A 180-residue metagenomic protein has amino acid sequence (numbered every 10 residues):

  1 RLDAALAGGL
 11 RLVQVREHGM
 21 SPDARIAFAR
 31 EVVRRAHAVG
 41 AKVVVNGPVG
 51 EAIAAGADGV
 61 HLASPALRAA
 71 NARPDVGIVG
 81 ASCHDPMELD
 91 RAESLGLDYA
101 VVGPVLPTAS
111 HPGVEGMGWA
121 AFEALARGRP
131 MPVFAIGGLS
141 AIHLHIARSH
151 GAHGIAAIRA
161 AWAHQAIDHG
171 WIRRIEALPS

Functional and structural regions predicted by a protein language model:
L2-G9, R34, A38, I53 (+3 more regions): Acidic (Asp/Glu)-rich catalytic clusters
D3, I26, R30, R34 (+4 more regions): Alpha-helical segments flanking ligand/cofactor-binding loops in enzyme cores
L12-A24, P104-H111: Glycine-rich, proline-tolerant flexible connector loops at the mouths of alpha/beta enzymes
Q14, V44, H61, G80 (+2 more regions): Conserved beta-strand positions in the central sheet of alpha/beta enzyme cores
R25-V45, L67, N71-D85, G113-S140 (+1 more regions): Alpha-helix-loop-beta-strand connector modules within alpha/beta enzyme cores
V43-D58, H84-G96, R127-A135, L139-A157 (+2 more regions): Catalytic cores of alpha/beta
A63-A72, V101-G113, A141-P179: Glycine-rich phosphate-binding active-site loops on the catalytic face of alpha/beta enzymes
V79-H111: Histidine/lysine/aspartate-rich catalytic loop segments that bind and position anionic ligands
